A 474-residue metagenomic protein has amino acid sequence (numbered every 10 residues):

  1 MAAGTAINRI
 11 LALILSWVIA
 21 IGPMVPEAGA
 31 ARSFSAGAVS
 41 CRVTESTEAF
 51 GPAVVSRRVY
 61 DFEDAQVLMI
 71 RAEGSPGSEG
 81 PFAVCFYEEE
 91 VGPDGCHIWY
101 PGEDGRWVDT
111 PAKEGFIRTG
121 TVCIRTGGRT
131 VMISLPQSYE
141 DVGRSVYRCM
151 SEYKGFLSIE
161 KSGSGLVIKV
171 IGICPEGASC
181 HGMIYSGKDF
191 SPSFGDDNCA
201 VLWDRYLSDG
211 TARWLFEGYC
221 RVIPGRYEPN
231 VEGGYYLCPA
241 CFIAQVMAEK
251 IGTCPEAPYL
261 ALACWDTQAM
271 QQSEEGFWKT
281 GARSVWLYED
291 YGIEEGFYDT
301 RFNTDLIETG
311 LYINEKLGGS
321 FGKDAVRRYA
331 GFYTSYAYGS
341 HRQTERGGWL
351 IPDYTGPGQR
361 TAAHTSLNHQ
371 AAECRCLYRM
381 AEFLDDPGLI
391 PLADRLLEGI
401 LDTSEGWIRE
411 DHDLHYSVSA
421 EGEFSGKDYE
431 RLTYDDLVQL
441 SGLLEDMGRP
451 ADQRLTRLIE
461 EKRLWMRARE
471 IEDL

Functional and structural regions predicted by a protein language model:
G4-S16: Sec-dependent signal peptide recognition, specifically the positively charged N-region followed immediately by
G29-F277, G318-F321: Carbohydrate-recognition beta-sandwich/jelly-roll modules in extracellular/periplasmic carbohydrate-active proteins
V201-G233, P258-T280, S320-G347, G388-D413 (+1 more regions): Long, well-ordered core segments of solenoidal/helical folds
W214-G234, F277-D299, R342-S366, R409-D436: Carbohydrate-binding/catalytic loop surfaces
N230-K250, G296-E315, A362-A381, E423-L443: Well-ordered alpha-helical segments within folded domains of soluble proteins
E275, G281-Y329, Y336: Acidic/His-rich structured neighborhood in mature extracellular/periplasmic domains
G358-G422: Active-site/pore-lining binding-face segments in mid-to-C-terminal subdomains
